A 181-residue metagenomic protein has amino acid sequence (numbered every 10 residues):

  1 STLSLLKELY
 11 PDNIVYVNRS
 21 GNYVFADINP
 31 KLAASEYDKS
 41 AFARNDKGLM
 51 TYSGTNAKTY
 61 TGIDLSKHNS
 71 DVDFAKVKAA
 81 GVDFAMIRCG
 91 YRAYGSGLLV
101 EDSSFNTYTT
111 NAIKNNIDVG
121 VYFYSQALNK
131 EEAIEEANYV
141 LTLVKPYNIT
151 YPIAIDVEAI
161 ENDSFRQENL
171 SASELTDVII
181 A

Functional and structural regions predicted by a protein language model:
S1-C89: Boundary/entry segment of secreted carbohydrate-active catalytic domains
T55-I179: Substrate-binding cleft of extracellular glycoside hydrolase catalytic domains
